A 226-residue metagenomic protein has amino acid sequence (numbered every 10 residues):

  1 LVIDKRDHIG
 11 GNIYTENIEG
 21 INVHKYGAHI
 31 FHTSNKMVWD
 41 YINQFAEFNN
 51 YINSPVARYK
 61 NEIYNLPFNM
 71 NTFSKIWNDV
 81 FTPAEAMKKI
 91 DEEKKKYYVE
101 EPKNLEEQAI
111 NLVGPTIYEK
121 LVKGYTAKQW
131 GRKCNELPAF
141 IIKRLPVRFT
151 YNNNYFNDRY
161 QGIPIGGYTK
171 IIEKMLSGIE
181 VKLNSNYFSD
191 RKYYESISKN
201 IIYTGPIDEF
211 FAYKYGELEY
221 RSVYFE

Functional and structural regions predicted by a protein language model:
L1-E19: Glycine-rich FAD pyrophosphate-binding loop
I13, Y194, Y213-Y215: A short acidic (Asp/Glu
I13-H24, F31-A86, L145-F149: A conserved beta-strand/loop capping segment in the N-terminal third of enzymes that catalyze redox or closely related
K25-H29, Q161-G162: A short acidic, glycine-rich active-site loop that binds or catalyzes chemistry on phosphate/adenosine moieties
G27, N53, S198, R221: Residues that flank catalytic or metal-binding motifs in active/ligand-binding sites
F31, N35, F210-E226: Central beta-strand plus flanking loop segment that forms part of the substrate or channel wall within the catalytic
A57-Y64, N71-N200, T204, E209-F211: Active-site/ligand-binding neighborhood in enzyme catalytic cores
